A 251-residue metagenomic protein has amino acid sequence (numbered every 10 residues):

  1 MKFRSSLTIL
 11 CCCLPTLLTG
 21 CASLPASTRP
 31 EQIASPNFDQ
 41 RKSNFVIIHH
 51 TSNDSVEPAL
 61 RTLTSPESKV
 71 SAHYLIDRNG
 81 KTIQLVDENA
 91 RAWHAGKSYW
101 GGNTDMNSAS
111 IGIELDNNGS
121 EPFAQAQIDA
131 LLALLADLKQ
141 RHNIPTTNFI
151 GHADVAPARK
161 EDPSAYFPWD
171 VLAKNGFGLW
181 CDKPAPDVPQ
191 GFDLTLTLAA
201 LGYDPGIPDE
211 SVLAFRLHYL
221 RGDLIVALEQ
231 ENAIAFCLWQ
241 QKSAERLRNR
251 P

Functional and structural regions predicted by a protein language model:
M1-C11: Bacterial N-terminal signal peptides that target proteins for export
F3-S5, H50, L217: Hydrophobic alpha-helical segments, especially transmembrane helices and their immediate juxtamembrane helical caps
L17-G20: C-terminal motif of bacterial Sec signal peptides marking the signal peptidase cleavage site
L24-T147: Active-site-adjacent loop/helix surface patches within enzyme catalytic domains that shape the substrate-binding cleft
P25, A124-P251: Basic/polar, cationic surfaces and motifs that engage anionic cell-wall and phosphate/carboxylate ligands
